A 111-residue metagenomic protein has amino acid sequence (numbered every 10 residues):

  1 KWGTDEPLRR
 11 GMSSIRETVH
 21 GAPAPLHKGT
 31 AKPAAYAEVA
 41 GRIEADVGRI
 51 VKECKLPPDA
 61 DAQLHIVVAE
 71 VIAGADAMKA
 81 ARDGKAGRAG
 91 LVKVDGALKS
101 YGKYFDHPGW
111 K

Functional and structural regions predicted by a protein language model:
K1-A31, G109-W110: Immediate post-signal-peptide N-terminus of mature secreted/exported proteins
K1-W2, L26-P33, P57-P58, A77-K85: Second-shell loop/turn segments in exported
T4-G11, I15, K32, Y36-V39 (+3 more regions): Amphipathic alpha-helix face/heptad-repeat signature
I15-P23, Y36-K52: Short N-proximal segments of mature Sec-exported proteins
G21-A22, G29, I50, I66 (+1 more regions): Generic signal for short, ordered secondary-structure residues within or immediately flanking folded domains
D46-H65: Short, solvent-exposed, charged loop/turn and helix-capping segments that join or cap alpha-helices on peripheral
E53, L64-K111: Helix-rich interaction surfaces within compact, conserved domain-sized segments that mediate assembly or partner
